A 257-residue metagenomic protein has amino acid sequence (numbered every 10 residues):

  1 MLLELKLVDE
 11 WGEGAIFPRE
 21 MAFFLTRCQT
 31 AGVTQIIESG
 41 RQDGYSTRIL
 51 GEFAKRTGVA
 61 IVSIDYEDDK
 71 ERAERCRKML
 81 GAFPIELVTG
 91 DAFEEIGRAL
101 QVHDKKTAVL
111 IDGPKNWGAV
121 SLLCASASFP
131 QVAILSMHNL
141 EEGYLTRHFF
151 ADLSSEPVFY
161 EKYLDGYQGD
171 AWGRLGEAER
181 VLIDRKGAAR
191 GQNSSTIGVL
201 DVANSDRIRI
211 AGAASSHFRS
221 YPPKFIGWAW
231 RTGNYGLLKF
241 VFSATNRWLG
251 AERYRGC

Functional and structural regions predicted by a protein language model:
L2-A31: Class I SAM-dependent methyltransferase Rossmann-like catalytic core, especially the SAM/SAH-binding loop
M21-C257: S-adenosylmethionine/decaboxylated-SAM
